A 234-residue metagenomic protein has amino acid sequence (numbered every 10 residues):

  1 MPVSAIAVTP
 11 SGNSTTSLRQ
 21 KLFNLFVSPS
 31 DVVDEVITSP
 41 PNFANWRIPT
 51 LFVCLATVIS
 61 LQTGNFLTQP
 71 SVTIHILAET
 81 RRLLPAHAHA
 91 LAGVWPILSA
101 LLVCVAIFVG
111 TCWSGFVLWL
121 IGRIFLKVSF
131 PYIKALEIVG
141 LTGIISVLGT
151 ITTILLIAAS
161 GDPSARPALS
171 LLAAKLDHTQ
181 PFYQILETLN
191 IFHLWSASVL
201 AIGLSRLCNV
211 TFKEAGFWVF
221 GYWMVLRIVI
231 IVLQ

Functional and structural regions predicted by a protein language model:
M1-V94: N-terminal juxtamembrane cytosolic/stromal segments of multi-pass membrane proteins
T16-R19, L101-V109, I185-I191: Hydrophobic alpha-helical transmembrane segments of multi-pass membrane proteins
L25, E79-L98, S164-F182: Interfacial loop/helix-cap signal at membrane boundaries in integral membrane proteins
S28, T111-L126, L194-L207: Membrane-cytosol interface at the C-terminal ends of transmembrane alpha helices in small multi-pass membrane proteins
I37, P41, N45, A88-S99 (+5 more regions): Membrane-helix interfacial "entry" motifs
W46-L51, A100-L101, L136, G216-F220: Hydrophobic alpha-helical transmembrane segments
A92-P163: Alpha-helical transmembrane segments with an aromatic anchor "belt"
I133-Q234: Hydrophobic alpha-helical transmembrane segments and adjacent short intramembrane/lumenal linkers of inner/organellar
